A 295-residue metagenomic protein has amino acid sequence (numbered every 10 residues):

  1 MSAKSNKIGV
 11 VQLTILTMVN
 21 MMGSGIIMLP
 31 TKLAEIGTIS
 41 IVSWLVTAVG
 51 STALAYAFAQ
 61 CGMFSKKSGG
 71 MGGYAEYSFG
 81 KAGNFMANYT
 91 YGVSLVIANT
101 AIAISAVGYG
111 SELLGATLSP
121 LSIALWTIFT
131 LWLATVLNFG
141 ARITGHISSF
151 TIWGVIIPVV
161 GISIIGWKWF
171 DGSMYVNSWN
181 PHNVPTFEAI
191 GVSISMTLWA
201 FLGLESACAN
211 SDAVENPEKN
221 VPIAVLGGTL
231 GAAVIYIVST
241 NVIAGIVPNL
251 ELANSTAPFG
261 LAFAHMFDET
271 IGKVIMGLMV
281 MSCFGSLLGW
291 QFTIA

Functional and structural regions predicted by a protein language model:
M1-T31, E35-I39, S51-A59, S68 (+1 more regions): Membrane-interface "cap" regions at the ends of multi-pass membrane proteins
N20, S24, M28, S43 (+3 more regions): Hydrophobic alpha-helical transmembrane segments in multi-pass membrane proteins
L29-E35, G108-A116, F170-N183, N249-A257: Membrane-interface helix termini and inter-helical loops of multi-pass transporters
T31-E35, A53-T130, A134-N138, I143 (+1 more regions): Hydrophobic transmembrane alpha-helices that form the core helical bundles of multi-pass secondary transporters
T31-K32, Y77, T135, I190 (+4 more regions): Helix-loop junctions at the membrane interface of multi-pass solute transporters
I39-S40, F150-G154, S211-A244: Junctions where cytoplasmic loops transition into the N-terminal start of transmembrane alpha-helices in multi-pass
G73-E76, G80, E112-A116, L226-L288: TM-loop-TM module centered on a large, flexible mid-protein loop between adjacent transmembrane helices in multi-pass
G110, P120-G172, V184, V225-L230: Membrane-interface loop-to-helix entry segments
